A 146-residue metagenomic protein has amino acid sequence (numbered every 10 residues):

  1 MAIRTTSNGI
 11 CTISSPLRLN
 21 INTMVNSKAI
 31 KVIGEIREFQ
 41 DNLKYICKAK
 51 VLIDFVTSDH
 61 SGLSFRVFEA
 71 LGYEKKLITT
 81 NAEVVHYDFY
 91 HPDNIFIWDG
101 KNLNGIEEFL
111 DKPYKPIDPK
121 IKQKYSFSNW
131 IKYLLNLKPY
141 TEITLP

Functional and structural regions predicted by a protein language model:
M1-H60, T80-V84, Y90, S126-L145: Nucleotide-sugar donor-binding catalytic core of glycosyltransferases
L43, R66-G72: Short alpha-helical segment that forms part of, or immediately flanks, the ligand-binding pocket in carbohydrate-active
L63: Glycine-rich catalytic cores of cysteine/serine-nucleophile enzymes that process amide/ester linkages in cell-envelope
F68, N104, Y125-S128: A structural signal for well-ordered alpha-helical segments within the folded catalytic domains of diverse enzymes
F89-I95: Acidic, glycine-centered active-site loop in nucleotide-sugar glycosyltransferases
I97-I117: C-terminal "capping" alpha-helix adjacent to the active site of nucleotide-linked donor transferases in cell-envelope
Y114-N129: A short, well-ordered alpha-helix in the C-terminal region of glycosyltransferases
